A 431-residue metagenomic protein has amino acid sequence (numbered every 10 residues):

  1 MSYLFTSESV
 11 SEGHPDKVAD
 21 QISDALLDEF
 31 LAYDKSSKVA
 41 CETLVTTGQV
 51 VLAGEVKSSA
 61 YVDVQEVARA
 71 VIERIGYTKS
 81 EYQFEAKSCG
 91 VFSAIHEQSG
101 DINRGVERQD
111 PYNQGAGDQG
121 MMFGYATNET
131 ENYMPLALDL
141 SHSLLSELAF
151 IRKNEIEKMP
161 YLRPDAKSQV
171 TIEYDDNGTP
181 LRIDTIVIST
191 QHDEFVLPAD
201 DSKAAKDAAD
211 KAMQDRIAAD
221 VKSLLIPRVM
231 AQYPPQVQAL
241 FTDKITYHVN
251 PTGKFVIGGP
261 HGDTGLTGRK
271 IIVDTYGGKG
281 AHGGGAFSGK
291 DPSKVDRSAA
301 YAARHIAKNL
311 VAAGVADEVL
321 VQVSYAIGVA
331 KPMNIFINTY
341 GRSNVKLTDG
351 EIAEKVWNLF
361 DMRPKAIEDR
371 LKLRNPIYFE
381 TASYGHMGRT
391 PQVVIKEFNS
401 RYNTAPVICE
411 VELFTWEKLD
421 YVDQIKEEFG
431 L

Functional and structural regions predicted by a protein language model:
M1-A40, V45, V422, E428-L431: N-terminal, positively charged regions that mediate nucleic acid binding
T6, E66, E73-I257, G388 (+2 more regions): Glycine-rich, mobile lid/loop segments that gate access to catalytic sites or pores
E8-V10, H14-A19, G115-T130, V256-A281 (+2 more regions): Conserved phosphate/anionic-ligand binding catalytic regions in large, soluble enzymes, centered on
E12-L31, A126-F150, K290-G314: Alpha-helical support elements that line or immediately flank enzyme active sites and cofactor-binding pockets
S37-C41, A166-I172, I245-V249, V315-A326: A short glycine-rich, hydrophobically flanked beta-strand micro-motif that places a catalytic Asp/Glu for divalent metal
A40-S58, I327-K331: Short, charge-patterned binding micro-sites
T46, E318, Y325-L431: Internal helix-turn-beta structural module
I271, Y276-L320, K331-N338: C-terminal catalytic subdomain
